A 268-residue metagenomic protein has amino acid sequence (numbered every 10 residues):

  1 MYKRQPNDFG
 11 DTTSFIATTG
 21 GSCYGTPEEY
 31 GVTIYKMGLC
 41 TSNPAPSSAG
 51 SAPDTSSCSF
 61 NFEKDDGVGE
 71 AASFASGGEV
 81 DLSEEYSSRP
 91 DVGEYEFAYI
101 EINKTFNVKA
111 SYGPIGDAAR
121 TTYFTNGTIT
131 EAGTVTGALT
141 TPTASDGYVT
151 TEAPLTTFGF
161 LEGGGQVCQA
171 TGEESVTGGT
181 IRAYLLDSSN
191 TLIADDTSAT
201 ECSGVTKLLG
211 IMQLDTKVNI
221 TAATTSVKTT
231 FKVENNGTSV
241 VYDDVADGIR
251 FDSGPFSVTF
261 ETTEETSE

Functional and structural regions predicted by a protein language model:
K3-E268: A short, solvent-exposed, low-complexity linear motif enriched for acidic/polar residues with Pro/Gly/Ser/Thr
